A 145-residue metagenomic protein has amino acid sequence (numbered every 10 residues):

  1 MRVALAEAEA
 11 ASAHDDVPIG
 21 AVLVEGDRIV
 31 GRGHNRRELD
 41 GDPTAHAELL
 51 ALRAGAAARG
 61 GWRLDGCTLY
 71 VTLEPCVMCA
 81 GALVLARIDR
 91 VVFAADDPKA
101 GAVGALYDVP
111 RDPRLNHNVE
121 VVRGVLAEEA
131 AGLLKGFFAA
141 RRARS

Functional and structural regions predicted by a protein language model:
M1-A11, M78-S145: Zinc-dependent deaminase
D15-I19, D65: Short, basic and Ser/Thr-rich N-terminal targeting/leader segments
I19-D27: Short beta-strand scaffold segments in enzyme catalytic cores
E25-G26, R53, D65: A cytosolic small-molecule/anion-sensing beta-strand core signal
L39-L50: A short, polar/charged loop-to-alpha-helix boundary motif
G61-L73: Immediate flanking context of iron-sulfur cluster ligation sites
